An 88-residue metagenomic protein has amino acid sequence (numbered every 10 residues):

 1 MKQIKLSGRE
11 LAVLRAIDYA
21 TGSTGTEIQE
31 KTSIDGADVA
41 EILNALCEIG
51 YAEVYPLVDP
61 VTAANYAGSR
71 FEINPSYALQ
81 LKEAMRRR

Functional and structural regions predicted by a protein language model:
M1-V13: Short alpha-helical segments that sit at the start of domains
K5-L6, I34, I73: Alpha-helical hairpin
R15-Y19: Short, locally clustered residues in the helix-turn-helix/winged-helix DNA-binding domain
G22-K31: Short acidic, hydrophobic short linear motifs in intrinsically disordered regions
E27, E53-V58: Short amphipathic alpha-helical segments at helix boundaries and their inter-helical linkers
S33-I49, E53-Y55, G68: Short amphipathic alpha-helical interaction segments
D59-N65: Intrinsically disordered, low-complexity Ser/Thr- and acidic-rich flexible linkers and loops, especially at boundaries
G68-R88: Short, amphipathic alpha-helical interaction segments positioned at domain boundaries
